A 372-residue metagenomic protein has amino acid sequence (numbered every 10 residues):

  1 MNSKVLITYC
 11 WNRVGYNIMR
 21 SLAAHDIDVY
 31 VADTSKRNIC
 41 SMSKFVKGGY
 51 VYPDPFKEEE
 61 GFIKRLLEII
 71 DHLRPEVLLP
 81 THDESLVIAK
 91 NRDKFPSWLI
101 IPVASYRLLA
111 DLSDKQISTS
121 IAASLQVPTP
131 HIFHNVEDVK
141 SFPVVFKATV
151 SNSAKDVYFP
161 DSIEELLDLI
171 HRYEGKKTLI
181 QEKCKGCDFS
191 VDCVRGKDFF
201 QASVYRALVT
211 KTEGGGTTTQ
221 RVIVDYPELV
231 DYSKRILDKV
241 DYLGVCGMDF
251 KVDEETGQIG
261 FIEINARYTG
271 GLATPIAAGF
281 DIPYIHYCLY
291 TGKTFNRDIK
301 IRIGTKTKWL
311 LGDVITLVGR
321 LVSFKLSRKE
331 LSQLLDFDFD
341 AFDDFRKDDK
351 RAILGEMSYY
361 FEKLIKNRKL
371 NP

Functional and structural regions predicted by a protein language model:
M1-V103, M357-N371: ATP-binding N-terminal substructure of ATP-dependent carboxylate-amine bond-forming enzymes
G49-K57, H131-N135, Y158-D161: Short acidic-hydrophobic, aromatic-tinged amphipathic segments that line or gate anion-handling sites
P96, R107-P128: Glycine-/Pro-rich loop/turn segments that contact NAD(P) or position catalytic residues in Rossmann-like domains
S118-A123, I180, S233, H286: Structural element of the ATP-grasp superfamily
A122, H131-H134, K140-F159, G175-G186 (+2 more regions): ATP-grasp fold ATP-binding core
D161-I236, V240-D241, K251-V252, Q258-G260: Phosphate-binding site of ATP-dependent enzymes
E228-M248, V252, A266-L317: Active-site "cap" helix and flanking loop/linker of ATP-utilizing ligase/carboxylase catalytic domains
C288-P372: Peripheral (often C-terminal) accessory segments that flank ATP-dependent C-N-forming ligase machineries
